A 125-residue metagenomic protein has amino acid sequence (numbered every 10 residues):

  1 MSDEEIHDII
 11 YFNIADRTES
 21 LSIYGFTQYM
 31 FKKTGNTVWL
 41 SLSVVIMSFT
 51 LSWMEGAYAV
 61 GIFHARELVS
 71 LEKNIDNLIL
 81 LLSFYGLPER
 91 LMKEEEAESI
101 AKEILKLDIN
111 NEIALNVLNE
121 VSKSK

Functional and structural regions predicted by a protein language model:
M1, Y29-N36, R66-E72, K102-D108: Solenoid-like repeat scaffolds
M1-F12, K33-F49, K73-G86: Amphipathic alpha-helical repeat scaffolds of TPR domains
E5-I6, E19-F26, W39, G61-H64 (+1 more regions): Structural recognition of alpha-solenoid helical scaffolds
I6-D16, N77-L91, E112-K125: TPR/TPR-like alpha-solenoid helical repeat scaffolds
Y11-F12, Y24-K32, I46-W53, H64-E67: Short secondary-structure capping micro-motifs at structural edges
I14-G25, S52-G61, R90-E94: Helix-turn-helix repeat elements of alpha-solenoid scaffolds
M54-L80: Mid-chain, well-packed structural core segment of small domains
A59-V69, K93-E112, N119-S122: TPR/TPR-like (Sel1-like) alpha-helical repeat modules
